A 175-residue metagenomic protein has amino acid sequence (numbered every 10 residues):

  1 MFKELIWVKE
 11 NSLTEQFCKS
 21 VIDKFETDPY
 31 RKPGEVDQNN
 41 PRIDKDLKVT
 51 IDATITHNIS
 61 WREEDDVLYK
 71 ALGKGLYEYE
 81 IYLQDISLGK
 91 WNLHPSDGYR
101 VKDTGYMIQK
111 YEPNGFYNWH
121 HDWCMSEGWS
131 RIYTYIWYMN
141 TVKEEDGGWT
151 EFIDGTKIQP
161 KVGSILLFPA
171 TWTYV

Functional and structural regions predicted by a protein language model:
M1-L166, T171-V175: Fe(II)/2-oxoglutarate oxygenase catalytic core
